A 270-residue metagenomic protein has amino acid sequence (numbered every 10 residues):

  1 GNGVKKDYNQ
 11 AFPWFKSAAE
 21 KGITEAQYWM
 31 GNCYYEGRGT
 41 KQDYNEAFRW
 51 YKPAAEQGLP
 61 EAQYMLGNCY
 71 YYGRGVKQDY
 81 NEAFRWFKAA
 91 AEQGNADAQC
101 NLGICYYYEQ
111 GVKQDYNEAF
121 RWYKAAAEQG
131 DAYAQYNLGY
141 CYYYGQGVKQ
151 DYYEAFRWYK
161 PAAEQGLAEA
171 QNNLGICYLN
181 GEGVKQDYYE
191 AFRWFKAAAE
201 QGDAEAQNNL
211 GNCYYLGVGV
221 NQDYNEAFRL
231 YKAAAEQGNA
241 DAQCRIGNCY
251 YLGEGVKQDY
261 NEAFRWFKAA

Functional and structural regions predicted by a protein language model:
G1-N2, F15, E20-I23, E36-R38 (+22 more regions): Short helix-capping/linker turns of helical repeat alpha-solenoids
G22, Y28-W29, Y64, R193 (+2 more regions): Alpha-helical tetratricopeptide repeat
W29-E36, M65-Y72, N101-Y108, N137-Y144 (+3 more regions): Hydrophobic face of amphipathic alpha-helices that form TPR/SEL1-like repeat modules and related alpha-solenoid
